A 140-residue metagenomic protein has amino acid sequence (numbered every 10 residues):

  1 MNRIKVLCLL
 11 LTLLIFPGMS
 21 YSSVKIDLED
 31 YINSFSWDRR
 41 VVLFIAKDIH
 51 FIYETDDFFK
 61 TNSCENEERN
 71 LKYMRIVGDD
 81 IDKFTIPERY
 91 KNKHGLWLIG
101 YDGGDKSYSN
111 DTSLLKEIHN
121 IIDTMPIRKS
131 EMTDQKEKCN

Functional and structural regions predicted by a protein language model:
N2-K5, F16-N140: Non-catalytic interaction/Regulatory regions outside core domains
K5-L11: Sec-dependent N-terminal signal peptides
